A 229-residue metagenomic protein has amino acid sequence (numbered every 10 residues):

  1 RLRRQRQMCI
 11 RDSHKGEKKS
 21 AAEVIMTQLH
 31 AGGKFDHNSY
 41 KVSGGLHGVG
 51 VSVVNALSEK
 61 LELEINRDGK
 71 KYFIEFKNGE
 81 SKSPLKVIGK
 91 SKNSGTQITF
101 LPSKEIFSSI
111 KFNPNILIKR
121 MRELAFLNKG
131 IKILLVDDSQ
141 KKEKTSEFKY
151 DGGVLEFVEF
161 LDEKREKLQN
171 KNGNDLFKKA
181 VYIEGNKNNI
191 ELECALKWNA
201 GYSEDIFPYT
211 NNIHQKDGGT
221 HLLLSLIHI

Functional and structural regions predicted by a protein language model:
R1-R6, I10, I227-H228: Single conserved hydrophobic/aromatic residue that forms the stacking wall/gate of nucleotide- or nucleobase-binding
R4, F73-I74, S81-K86, S203-N211: Short, well-ordered strand-loop elements centered on a beta-strand within folded domains, enriched for acidic residues
R6, T96, I190-L192: Change "...and in nucleic-acid phosphodiester-cleaving endonucleases..." to "...and in nucleic-acid processing enzymes
R11-A21, G32-F160: GHKL-type ATPase core
I25: Short basic (Lys/Arg) and small-residue
Q28-L29: Conserved catalytic core of Hanks-type protein kinase domains
N115, R122-L124, G130, L134-I227: GHKL/Histidine-kinase-like ATPase module
